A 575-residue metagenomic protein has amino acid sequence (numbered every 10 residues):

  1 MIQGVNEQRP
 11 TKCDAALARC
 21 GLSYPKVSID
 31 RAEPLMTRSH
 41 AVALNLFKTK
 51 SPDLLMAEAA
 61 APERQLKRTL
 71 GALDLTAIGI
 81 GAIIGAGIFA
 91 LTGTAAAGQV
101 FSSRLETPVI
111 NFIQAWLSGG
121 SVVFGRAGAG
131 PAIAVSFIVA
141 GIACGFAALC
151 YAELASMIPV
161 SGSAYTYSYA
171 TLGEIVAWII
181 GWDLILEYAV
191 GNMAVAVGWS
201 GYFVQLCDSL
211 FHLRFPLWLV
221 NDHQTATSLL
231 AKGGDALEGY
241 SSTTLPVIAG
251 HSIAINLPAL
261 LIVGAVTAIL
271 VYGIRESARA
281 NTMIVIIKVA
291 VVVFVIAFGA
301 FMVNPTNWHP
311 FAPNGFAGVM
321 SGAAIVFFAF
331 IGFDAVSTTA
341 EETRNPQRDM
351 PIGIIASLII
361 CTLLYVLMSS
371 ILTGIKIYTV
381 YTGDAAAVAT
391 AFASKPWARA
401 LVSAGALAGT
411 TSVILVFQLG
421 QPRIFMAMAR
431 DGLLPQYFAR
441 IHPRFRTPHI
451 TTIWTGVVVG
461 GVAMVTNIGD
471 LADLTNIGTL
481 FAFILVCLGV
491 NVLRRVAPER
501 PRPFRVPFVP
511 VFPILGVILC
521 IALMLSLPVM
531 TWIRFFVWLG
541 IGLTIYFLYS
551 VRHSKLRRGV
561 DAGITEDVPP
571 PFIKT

Functional and structural regions predicted by a protein language model:
I29, L35-G130, G145, L149 (+6 more regions): Membrane-interface "cap" regions at the ends of multi-pass membrane proteins
L70-F89, T94, S136-V139, H251-I269 (+4 more regions): Hydrophobic, membrane-embedded alpha-helices of multi-pass small-molecule transporters
F89, F146, V160, D183-G201 (+6 more regions): Membrane-helix boundary/coupling elements in multi-pass transport proteins
A90-A231, S242, S357-I360, F535-W538 (+1 more regions): Extracellular loop-to-transmembrane helix junctions
S103-R126, T166-Y167, G173, Q205-Q224 (+4 more regions): TM-loop-TM module centered on a large, flexible mid-protein loop between adjacent transmembrane helices in multi-pass
G198-S200, A254-M302, P313-F316, I354-L358 (+3 more regions): Membrane-interface loop-to-helix entry segments
Q205, V292-V295, F425, T475-R502 (+2 more regions): Hydrophobic alpha-helical segments of multi-pass membrane transport proteins
H251-A254, V266, P313, Y437-H449 (+3 more regions): C-terminal membrane-solvent junction of multi-pass transporters and transport-like membrane proteins
